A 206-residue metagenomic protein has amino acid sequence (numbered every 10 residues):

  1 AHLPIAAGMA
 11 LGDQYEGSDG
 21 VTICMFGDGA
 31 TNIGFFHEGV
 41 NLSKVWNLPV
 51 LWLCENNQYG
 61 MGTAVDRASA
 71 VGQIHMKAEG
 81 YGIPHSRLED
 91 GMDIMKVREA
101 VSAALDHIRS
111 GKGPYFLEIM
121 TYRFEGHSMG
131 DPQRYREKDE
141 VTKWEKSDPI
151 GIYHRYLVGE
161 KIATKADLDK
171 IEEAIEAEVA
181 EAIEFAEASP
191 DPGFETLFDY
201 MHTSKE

Functional and structural regions predicted by a protein language model:
A1-A188: Glycine-rich ThDP/TPP pyrophosphate-binding loop and its adjacent helix/strand module within ThDP-dependent enzymes
A188-E206: C-terminal intrinsically disordered, low-complexity extensions immediately downstream of enzyme catalytic cores
